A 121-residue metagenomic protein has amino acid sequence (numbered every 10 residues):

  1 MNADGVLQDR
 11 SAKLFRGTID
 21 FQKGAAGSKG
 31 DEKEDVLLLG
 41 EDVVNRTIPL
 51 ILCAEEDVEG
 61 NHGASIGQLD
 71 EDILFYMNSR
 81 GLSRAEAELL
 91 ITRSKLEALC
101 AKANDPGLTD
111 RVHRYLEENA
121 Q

Functional and structural regions predicted by a protein language model:
M1-Q121: Active-site gating/interface segments in enzymes
